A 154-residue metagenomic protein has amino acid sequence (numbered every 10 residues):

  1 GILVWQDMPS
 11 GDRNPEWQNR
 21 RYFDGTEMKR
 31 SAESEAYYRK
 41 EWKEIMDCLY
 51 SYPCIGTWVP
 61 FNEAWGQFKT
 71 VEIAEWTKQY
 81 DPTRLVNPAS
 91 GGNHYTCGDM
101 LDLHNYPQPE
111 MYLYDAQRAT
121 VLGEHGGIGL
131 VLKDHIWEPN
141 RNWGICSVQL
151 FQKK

Functional and structural regions predicted by a protein language model:
G1-K154: Substrate-binding/catalytic cleft of secreted carbohydrate-active enzymes, primarily glycoside hydrolases
